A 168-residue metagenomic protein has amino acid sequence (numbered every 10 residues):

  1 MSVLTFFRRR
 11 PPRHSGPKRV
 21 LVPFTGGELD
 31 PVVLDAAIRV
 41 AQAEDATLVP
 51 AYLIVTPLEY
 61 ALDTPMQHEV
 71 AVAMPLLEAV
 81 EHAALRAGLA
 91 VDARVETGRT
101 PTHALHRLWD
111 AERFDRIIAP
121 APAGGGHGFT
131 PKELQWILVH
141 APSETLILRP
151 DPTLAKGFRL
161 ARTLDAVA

Functional and structural regions predicted by a protein language model:
M1-R13, R86-I117, P122-A123, Q135: Structural beta-alpha unit
R9-Q67, D92, H140-D151, L164-A168: Small/aliphatic-rich secondary-structure junction motif
D30, A73, G98-R99, H127: A conditional alpha-helix N-cap/helix-loop micro-motif detector
V33, Y60-D63, A104-H106, F129-T130 (+1 more regions): Short, well-ordered secondary-structure micro-motifs
A37, V80, L105: Aromatic/hydrophobic pocket-lining residues that form π-stacking "cages" and hydrophobic walls in ligand
A41, V80-A84, W109: Conserved hydrophobic residues forming the short capping helix/wall of the S-adenosyl-L-methionine
M66-E78: Short, surface-exposed alpha-helical segments at coil->helix boundaries
I118-A141, L154-F158: Glycine-rich, Arg-bearing micro-motifs that act as flexible, cationic patches
